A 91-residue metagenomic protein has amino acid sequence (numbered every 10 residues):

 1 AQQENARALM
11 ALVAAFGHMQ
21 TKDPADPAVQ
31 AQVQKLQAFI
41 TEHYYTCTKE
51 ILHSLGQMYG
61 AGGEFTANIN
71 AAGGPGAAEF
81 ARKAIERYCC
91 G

Functional and structural regions predicted by a protein language model:
A1-G91: Amphipathic alpha-helical "stalk" segments
